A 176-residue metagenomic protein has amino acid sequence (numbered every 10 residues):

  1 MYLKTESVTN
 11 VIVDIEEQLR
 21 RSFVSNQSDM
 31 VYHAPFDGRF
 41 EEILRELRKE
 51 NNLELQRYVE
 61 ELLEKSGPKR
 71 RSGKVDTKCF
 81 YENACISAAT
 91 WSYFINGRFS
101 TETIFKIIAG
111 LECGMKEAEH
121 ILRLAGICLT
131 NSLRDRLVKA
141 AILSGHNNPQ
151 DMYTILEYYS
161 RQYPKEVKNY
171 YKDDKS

Functional and structural regions predicted by a protein language model:
M1-I43, R48, F99: Structure-specific DNA junction-binding interface
S25-V75, Q150, T154-Y170, D174-S176: A short, Lys/Arg-rich alpha-helix, primarily the initiator
Y81-T103, L122-G126: Recognition helix of helix-turn-helix/homeodomain-like DNA-binding domains that insert into the DNA major groove
S92, F105-A109, V138: Amphipathic alpha-helical segments within well-ordered protein domains
E102-E117: DNA major-groove recognition helix of helix-turn-helix/homeodomain DNA-binding modules
C113-C128: Short C-terminal boundary/hinge segments that cap the last helix of small helical domains
N131-A140, P164: Conserved catalytic or regulatory cores that recognize and/or transform ribose-phosphate-containing ligands
R136-S144, N148-D151: Leucine-rich, amphipathic alpha-helical/linker segments
